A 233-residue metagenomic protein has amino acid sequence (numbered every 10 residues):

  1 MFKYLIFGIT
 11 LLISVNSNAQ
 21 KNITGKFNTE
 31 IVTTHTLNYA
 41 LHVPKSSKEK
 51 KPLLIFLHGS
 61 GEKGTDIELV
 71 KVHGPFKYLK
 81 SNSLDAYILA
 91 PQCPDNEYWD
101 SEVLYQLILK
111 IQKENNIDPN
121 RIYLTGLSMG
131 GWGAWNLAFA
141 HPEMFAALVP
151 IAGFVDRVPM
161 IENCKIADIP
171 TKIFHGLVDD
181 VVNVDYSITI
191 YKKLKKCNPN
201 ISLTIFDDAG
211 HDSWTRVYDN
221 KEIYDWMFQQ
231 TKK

Functional and structural regions predicted by a protein language model:
M1-K21: Bacterial Sec-dependent N-terminal signal peptides
S17-L53, L127, W132, L137 (+5 more regions): A domain-start/cap signature at the N-terminus of enzymes
S46-E49, N96-M129: Gly/Ser-rich "nucleophile elbow"/oxyanion-hole loop immediately N-terminal to the catalytic nucleophile in hydrolases
K51-L53, L57-Y105: Active-site machinery of serine-nucleophile hydrolases
I55-G59, A152, H175: The conserved beta1-alpha1 loop
L84, I166-T171: Short, proline-enriched alpha-helix->beta-strand connector loops that line the catalytic pocket of alpha/beta-hydrolase
Q112-E114, N120-I166: Primarily recognizes the serine-hydrolase "nucleophile elbow" in alpha/beta-hydrolase and SGNH/GDSL folds
P170-F174, D180-K233: C-terminal catalytic histidine-bearing segment of alpha/beta-hydrolase fold enzymes
